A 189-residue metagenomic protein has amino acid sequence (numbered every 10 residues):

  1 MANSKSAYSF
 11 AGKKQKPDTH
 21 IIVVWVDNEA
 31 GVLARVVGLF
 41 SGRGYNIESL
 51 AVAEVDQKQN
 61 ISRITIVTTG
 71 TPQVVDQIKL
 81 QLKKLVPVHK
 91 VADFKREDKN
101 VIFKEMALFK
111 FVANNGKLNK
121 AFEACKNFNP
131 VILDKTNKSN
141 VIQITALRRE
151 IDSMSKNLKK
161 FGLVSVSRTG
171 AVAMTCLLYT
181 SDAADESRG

Functional and structural regions predicted by a protein language model:
D18-V26, S62, V101-V112: Short glycine-/aliphatic-rich beta-strand segments at the starts of folded cytosolic domains
E29, T69-Q73, N114-N115, A146-I151: Helix N-cap motif at beta-to-alpha junctions
V36-G38, I78-L85, A121-K126, M154-K159: Short amphipathic alpha-helices in soluble, non-transmembrane regions that often serve as interface/regulatory elements
E48-G70, K95-I102: Short, charge-patterned binding micro-sites
G70-F111: Helix-adjacent hinge/juxtasegments
V86-E97, I132-T136, G162-T175: Conserved short beta-strand edge segments in small beta-sheet-based binding/regulatory domains
R96-V141: Long, charge-patterned amphipathic alpha-helical coiled-coil/hairpin "stalk" segments used as oligomerization
Y179-S187: Conserved small/polar residues in nucleotide/adenosyl-binding loops
